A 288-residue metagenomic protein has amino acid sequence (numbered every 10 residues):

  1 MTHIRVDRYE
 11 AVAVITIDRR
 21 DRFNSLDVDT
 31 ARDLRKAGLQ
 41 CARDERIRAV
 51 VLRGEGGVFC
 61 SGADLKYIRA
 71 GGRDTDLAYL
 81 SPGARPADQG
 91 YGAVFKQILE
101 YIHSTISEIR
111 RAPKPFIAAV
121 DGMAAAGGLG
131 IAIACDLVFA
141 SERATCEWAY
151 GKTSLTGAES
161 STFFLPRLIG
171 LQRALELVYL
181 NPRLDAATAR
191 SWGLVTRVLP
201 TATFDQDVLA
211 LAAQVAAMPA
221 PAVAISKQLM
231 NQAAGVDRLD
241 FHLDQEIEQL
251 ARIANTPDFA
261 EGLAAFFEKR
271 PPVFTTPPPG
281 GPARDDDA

Functional and structural regions predicted by a protein language model:
M1-E55, A70-G71, A283-A288: Conserved CoA-thioester-binding segment of acyl-CoA-metabolizing enzymes
G54-T105, S154, D237: Glycine- (often His-adjacent) and acidic-residue-rich active-site loop that binds/positions the CoA thioester
G57-S61, K66, A125-A126, E147 (+1 more regions): Short, active-site-adjacent cap segments at secondary-structure transitions
T105-P113, A119, A125-Y179, W192 (+1 more regions): CoA-thioester-processing core
F139-C146, V195-D244, A251-P257, V273-A288: C-terminal long alpha-helix characteristic of the crotonase
P182-T188: Acidic, divalent-metal-coordinating active-site segment for phosphoryl/phosphodiester hydrolysis, typified by short
